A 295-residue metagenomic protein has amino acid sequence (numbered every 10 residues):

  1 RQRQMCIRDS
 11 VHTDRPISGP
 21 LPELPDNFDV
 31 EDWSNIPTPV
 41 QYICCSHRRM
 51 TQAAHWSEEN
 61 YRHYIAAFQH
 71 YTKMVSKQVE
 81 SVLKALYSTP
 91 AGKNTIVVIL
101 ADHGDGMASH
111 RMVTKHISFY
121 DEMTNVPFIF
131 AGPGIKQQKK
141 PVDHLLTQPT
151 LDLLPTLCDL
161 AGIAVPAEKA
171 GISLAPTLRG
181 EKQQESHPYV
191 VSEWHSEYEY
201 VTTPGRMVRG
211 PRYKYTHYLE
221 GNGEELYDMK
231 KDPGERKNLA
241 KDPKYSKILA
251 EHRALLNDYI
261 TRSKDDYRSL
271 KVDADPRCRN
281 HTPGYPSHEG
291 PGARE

Functional and structural regions predicted by a protein language model:
R1-Q4, R8-T147, L160-E168, H217-E220 (+3 more regions): Active-site-proximal cap/lid insertion segments
Q4, N125, T150, G171 (+3 more regions): Extracellular structured ligand-interaction cores
A53-E59, L153, L239-E295: Long, internal low-complexity/basic segments
E80-L83, Y87, A175, R253 (+1 more regions): Solvent-exposed, non-membrane alpha-helical residues enriched in polar/charged side chains
K93-V98, K136-R206, K237-K241, Y245-A254 (+1 more regions): Polar, surface-exposed loop/tail segments that function as active-site lids or cofactor/substrate-recognition elements
A108-R111, K182, I260, K264-Y267: Short amphipathic alpha-helical interaction/hinge segments
Y120-E122, S192-K241, L270, P276-T282 (+1 more regions): C-terminal, low-complexity/hydrophilic appendages and adjacent surface loops of extracellular/periplasmic anionic
